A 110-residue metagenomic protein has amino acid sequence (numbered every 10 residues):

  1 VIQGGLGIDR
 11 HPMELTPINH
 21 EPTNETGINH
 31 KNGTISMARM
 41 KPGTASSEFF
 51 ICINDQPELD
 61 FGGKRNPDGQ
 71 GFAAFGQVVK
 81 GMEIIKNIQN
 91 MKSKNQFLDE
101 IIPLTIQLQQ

Functional and structural regions predicted by a protein language model:
V1-Q110: Cyclophilin-like peptidyl-prolyl cis-trans isomerases
